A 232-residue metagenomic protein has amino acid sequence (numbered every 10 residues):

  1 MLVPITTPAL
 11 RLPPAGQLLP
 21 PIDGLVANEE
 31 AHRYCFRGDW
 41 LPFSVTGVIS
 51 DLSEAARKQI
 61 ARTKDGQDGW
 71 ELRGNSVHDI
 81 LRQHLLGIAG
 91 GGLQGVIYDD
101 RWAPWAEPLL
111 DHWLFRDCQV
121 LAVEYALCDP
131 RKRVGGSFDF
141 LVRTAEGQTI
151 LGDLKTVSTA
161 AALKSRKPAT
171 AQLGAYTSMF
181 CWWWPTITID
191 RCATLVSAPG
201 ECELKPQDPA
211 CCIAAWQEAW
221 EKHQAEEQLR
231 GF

Functional and structural regions predicted by a protein language model:
M1, G231-F232: Short intrinsically disordered terminal tails
M1-G135: Metal-dependent nuclease catalytic cores that hydrolyze phosphodiester bonds in DNA/RNA, characterized by
L121-R230: Mg2+/Mn2+-dependent nuclease catalytic core
